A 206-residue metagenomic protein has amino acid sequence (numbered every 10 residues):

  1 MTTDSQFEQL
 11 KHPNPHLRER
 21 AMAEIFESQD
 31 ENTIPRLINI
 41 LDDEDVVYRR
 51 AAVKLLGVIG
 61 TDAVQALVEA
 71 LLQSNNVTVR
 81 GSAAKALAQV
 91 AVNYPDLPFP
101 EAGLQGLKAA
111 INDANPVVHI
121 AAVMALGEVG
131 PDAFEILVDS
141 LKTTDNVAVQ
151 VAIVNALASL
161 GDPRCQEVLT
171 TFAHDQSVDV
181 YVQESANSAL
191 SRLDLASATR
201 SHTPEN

Functional and structural regions predicted by a protein language model:
M1-Q9, D30-L41, T61-Q73, N93-I111 (+3 more regions): Amphipathic alpha-helical scaffolding segments comprising HEAT/armadillo-like alpha-solenoid repeats
D4, E19-A23, P35, R49-R50 (+6 more regions): Alpha-solenoid HEAT/ARM repeat scaffold
S5-S28: Alpha-helical segment of the N-proximal tetratricopeptide repeat
P15-H16, E31, V46-V47, T61 (+4 more regions): Alpha-helix N-cap/helix-start positions at coil->helix boundaries
M124-A158, R164, Y181: Solenoidal tandem-repeat scaffolds enriched in leucines and small polar residues
